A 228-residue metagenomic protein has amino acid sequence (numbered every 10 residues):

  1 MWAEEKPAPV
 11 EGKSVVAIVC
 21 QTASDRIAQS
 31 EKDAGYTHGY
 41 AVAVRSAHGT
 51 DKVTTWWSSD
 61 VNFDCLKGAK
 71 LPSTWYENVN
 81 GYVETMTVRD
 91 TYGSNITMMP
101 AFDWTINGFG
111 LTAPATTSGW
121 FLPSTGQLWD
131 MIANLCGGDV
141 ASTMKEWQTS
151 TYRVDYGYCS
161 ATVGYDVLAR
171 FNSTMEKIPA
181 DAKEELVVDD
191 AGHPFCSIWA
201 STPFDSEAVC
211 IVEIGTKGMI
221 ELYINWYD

Functional and structural regions predicted by a protein language model:
M1-T117, C136-G137, M219-D228: Short, compositionally biased
S14, S24, S30, S46 (+12 more regions): Generic serine detector
G39, A115-W120, G126, F195: Loop/turn elements at helix/coil->beta-strand transitions in domains of secreted/extracellular proteins
T125-D228: C-terminal, surface-exposed recognition/capping segments
